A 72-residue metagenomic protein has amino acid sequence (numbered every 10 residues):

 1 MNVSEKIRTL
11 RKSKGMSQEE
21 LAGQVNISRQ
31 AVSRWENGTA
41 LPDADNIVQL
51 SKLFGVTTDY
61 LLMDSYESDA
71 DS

Functional and structural regions predicted by a protein language model:
E5-E20: Short basic helix-loop element that most often maps to the first helix and adjoining turn of HTH DNA-binding modules
I7, L21-A22, V32-W35, L61: Conserved hydrophobic/aromatic packing and binding residues within compact polymer-binding modules
K12, G23, K52: Alpha-helical residues within the helix-turn-helix
K12, N26, N37-T39, Y66: Residue-level detection of the helix-turn-helix DNA-binding "recognition helix"
S17, S28-A31, D43, T57: Short coil turns linking two alpha-helices in DNA-binding domains
D45-Y60: DNA major-groove recognition helix of helix-turn-helix/homeodomain DNA-binding modules
D64-S72: Short, charged recognition helix plus adjacent turn of helix-turn-helix-like nucleic-acid-binding domains
